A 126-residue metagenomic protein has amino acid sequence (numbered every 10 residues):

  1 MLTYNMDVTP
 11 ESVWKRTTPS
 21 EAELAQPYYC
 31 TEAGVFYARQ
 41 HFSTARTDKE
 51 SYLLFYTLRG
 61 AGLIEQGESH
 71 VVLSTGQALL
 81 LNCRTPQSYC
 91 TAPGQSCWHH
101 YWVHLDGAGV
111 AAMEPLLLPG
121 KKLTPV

Functional and structural regions predicted by a protein language model:
M1-V72, Q77, S88-T91: Generic protein-terminus/edge-of-domain signal
E32-V35, W102, P125: Structural signal for conserved beta-strand scaffold positions within catalytic alpha/beta enzyme cores
R39, R84, G120-K121: Residue-level signal for pocket-adjacent positions within structured domains
H70, R84-H104, A108-G109: Ligand-binding loop in jelly-roll beta-barrel domains
A111-V126: Amphipathic alpha-helical segments enriched in hydrophobic/aromatic residues interleaved with Lys/Arg
